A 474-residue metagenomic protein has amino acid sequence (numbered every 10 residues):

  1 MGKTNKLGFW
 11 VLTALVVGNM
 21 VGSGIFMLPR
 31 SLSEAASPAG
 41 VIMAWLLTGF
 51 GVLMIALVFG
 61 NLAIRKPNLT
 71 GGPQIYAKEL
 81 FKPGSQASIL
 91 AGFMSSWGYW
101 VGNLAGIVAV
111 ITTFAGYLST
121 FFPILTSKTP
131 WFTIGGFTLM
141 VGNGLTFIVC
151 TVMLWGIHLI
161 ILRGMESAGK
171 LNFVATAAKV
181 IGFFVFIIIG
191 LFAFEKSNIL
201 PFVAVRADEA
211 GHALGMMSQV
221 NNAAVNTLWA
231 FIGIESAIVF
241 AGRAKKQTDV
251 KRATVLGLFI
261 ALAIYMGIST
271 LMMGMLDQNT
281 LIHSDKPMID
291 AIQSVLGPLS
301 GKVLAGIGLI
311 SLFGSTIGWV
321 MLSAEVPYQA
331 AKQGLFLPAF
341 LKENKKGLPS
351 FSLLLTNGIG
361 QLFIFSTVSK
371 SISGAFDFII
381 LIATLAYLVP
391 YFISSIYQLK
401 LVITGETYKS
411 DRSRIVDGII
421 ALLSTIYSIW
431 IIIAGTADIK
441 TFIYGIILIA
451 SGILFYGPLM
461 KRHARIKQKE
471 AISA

Functional and structural regions predicted by a protein language model:
M1-I42, V52-G60, N68, A87-L90 (+3 more regions): Membrane-interface "cap" regions at the ends of multi-pass membrane proteins
G2-N5, I42, L125-L145, F173-G306 (+1 more regions): Helix-loop-helix junctions that connect adjacent transmembrane segments in multi-pass membrane transporters
K6-V16, M43, M54-A56, G84-V101 (+6 more regions): Select transmembrane alpha-helical segments in multipass membrane proteins
V11, G40, K179, F186 (+3 more regions): A generic transmembrane alpha-helix motif of multi-pass inner-membrane proteins
S31-S37, V41, A109-Y117, F122 (+7 more regions): Transmembrane helix-loop boundary segments of multi-pass membrane transporters
L53-L154, L159, L309-Q329, I372-A386: Hydrophobic transmembrane alpha-helices that form the core helical bundles of multi-pass secondary transporters
Q74-G84, S88, S119-L125, T129 (+3 more regions): TM-loop-TM module centered on a large, flexible mid-protein loop between adjacent transmembrane helices in multi-pass
A115, G144-K196, T254-L258, I380 (+4 more regions): Membrane-interface loop-to-helix entry segments
